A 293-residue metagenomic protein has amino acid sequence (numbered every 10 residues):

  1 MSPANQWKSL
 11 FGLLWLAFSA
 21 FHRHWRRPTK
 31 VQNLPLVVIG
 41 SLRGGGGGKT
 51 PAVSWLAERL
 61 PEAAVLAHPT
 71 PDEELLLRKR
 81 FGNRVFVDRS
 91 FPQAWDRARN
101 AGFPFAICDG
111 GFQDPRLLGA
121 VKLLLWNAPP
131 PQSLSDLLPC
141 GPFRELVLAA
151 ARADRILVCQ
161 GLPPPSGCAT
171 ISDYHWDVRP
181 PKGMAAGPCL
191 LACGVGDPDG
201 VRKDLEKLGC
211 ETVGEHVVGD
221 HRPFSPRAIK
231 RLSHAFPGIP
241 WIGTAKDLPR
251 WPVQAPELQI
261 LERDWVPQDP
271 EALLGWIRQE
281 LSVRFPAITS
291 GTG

Functional and structural regions predicted by a protein language model:
M1-V38: Extreme N-terminal, non-catalytic leader segments that precede Walker-type/kinase nucleotide-binding cores
R23-D72, A287-G291: Walker A (P-loop) phosphate-binding motif
V38, A64-L66, L124, P188-A192: Conserved beta-strand elements of the Class I
R59-P61, K79-G82, L205-V213: Short helix-loop-beta junction
A63, F103-P104, G119, A186 (+1 more regions): Short, high-confidence coil segments that cap the C-terminus of an alpha-helix and link into the following beta-strand
P69-G167: Phosphate/Mg2+-binding loops and adjacent switch elements in nucleotide/diphosphate-handling enzyme cores
P131-I242, I288-G293: C-terminal accessory "lid"/substrate-recognition subdomains
G219-P223, P256-V283: Short, flexible loop segments at boundaries between secondary-structure elements
